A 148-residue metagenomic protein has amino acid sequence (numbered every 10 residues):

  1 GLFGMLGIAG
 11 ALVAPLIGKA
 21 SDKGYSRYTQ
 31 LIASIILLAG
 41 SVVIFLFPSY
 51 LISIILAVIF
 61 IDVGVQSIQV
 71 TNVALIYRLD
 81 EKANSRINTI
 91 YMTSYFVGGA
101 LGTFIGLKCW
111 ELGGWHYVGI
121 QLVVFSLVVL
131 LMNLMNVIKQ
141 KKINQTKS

Functional and structural regions predicted by a protein language model:
G4-A9, F96-V97: Short hydrophobic/small-residue motifs within alpha-helical transmembrane segments of multi-pass transporter-like
A11-G18, T103, N133: Conserved kink/hinge residues within transmembrane alpha-helices of Major Facilitator Superfamily
V13-S26, W110: Helix-to-loop junctions at the C-terminal end of transmembrane segments in multipass secondary transporters
L16, V97-L112: A gly/Pro-rich, aromatic-decorated transmembrane alpha-helix motif that marks the paired, flexible gating helices
R27-N72: C-terminal transmembrane helical hairpin of 12-TM major facilitator-type secondary transporters
E81-Y91: Loop-to-transmembrane helix entry/capping segments in MFS-fold secondary transporters and related SLC/MFSD carriers
G106-S126: A membrane-interface helix-boundary motif in multi-pass transporters
V123-S148: Multi-pass alpha-helical transporter architecture, strongest for 12-TM Major Facilitator/SLC carriers used
